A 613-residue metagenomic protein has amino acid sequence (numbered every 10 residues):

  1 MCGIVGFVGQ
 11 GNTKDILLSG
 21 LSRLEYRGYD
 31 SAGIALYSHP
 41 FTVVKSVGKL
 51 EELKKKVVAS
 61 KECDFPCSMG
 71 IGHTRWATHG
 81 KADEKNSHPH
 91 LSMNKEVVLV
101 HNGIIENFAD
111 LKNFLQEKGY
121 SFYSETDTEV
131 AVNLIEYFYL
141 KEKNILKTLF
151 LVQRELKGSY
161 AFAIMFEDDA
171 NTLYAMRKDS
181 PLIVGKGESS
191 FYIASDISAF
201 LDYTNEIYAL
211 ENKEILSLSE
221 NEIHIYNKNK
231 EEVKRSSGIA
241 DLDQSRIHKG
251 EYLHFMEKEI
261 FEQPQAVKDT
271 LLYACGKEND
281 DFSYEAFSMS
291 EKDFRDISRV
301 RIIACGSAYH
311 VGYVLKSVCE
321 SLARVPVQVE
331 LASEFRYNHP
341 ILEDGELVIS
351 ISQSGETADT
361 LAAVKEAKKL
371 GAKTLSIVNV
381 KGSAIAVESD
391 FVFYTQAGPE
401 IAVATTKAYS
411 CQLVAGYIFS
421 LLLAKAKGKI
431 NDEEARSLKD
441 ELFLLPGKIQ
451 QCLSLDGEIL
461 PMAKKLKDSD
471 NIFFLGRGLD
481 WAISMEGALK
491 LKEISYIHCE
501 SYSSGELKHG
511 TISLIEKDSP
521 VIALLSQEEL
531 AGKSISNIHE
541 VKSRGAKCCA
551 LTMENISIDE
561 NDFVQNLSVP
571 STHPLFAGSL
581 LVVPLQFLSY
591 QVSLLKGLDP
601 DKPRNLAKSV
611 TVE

Functional and structural regions predicted by a protein language model:
M1-K249, L253-H254, E262-R301, Y337 (+4 more regions): Conserved short alpha-helical segments that host acidic/polar catalytic motifs at enzyme active sites
F7-Q10, H101, S121, F138-E142 (+20 more regions): Hydrophobic alpha-helical scaffolding
S68, G72-K85, E278-E291, L315-I351 (+1 more regions): Glycine-rich oxoanion-binding loops at beta->alpha junctions
P89-L91, Y174-A175, I207-Y208, I215-S217 (+11 more regions): Replace "in large, NTP-powered and nucleic-acid-processing enzymes" with "in large, NTP-powered factors and other
D127-V130, V311, L315, C411-A415 (+3 more regions): Catalytic-loop motifs flanking and including active-site residues across diverse enzymes
K230, D562, T572-E613: Generic C-terminus detector
Q263-V267, L271-R301, F391-P520, S593-E613: Active-site phosphate/pyrophosphate-binding segments
R295-R436, D440-L444, L524-P570, L588 (+1 more regions): Glycine-rich phosphate-binding loops that contact phosphosugars or nucleotide phosphates
